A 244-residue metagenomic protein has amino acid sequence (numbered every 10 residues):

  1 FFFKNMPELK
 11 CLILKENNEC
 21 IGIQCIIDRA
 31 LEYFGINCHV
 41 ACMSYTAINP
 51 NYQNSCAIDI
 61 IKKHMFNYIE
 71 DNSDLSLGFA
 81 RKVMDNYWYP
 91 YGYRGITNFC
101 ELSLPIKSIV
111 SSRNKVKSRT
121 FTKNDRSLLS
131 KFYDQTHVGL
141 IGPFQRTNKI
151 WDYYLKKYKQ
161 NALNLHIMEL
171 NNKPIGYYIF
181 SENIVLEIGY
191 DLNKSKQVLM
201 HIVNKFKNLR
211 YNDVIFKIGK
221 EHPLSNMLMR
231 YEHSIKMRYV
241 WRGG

Functional and structural regions predicted by a protein language model:
F1, R94-G189, N193-K196, N204-K207: Amide-forming acyltransferase catalytic core, primarily the GNAT-like/NAT-type and related acyltransferase folds
F3-E8, I36-C38, A57-Y68: Recognition helices and adjacent regulatory flanks at domain boundaries
L9, D71-L75, L163, N208-Y211: Short, high-confidence coil segments that cap the C-terminus of an alpha-helix and link into the following beta-strand
C11-I13, E19-R29, C42, A47 (+2 more regions): Conserved beta-strand in the GNAT
Q24, F79-K82: Glycine-rich, histidine-containing beta strand-loop boundary motifs that form or position
D28, D85-R113, L186-G244: Active-site/acyl-donor-binding loops of N-acyltransferases
M43, S76-A80, F216: Conserved hydrophobic beta-strand within the GNAT/NAT acetyltransferase core sheet that lines the active-site cleft
I48, Q53-N67, N193-K205: Conserved acetyl-CoA-binding loop-helix of GNAT-fold acetyltransferases
